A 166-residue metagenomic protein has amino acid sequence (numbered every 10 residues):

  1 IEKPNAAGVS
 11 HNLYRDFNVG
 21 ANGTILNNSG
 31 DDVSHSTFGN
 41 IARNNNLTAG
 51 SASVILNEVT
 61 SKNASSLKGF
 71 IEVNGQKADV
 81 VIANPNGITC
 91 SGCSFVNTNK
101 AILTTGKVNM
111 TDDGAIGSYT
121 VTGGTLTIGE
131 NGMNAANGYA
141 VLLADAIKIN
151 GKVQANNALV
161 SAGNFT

Functional and structural regions predicted by a protein language model:
I1-T166: Solvent-exposed adhesion/ligand-recognition segments of exported proteins
